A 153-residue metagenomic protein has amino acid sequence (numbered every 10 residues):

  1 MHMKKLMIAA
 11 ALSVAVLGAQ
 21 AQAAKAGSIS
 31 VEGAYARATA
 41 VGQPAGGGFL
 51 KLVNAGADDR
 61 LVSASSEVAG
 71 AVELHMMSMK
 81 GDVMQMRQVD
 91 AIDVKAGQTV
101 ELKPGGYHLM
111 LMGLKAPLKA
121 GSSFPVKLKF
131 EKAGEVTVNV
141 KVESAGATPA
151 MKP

Functional and structural regions predicted by a protein language model:
M1-I8: Bacterial N-terminal signal peptides that target proteins for export
A9-A15: Bacterial N-terminal signal peptides
V16-A21: N-terminal signal peptide c-region/cleavage motif recognized by signal peptidases
A23-P153: Compact, glycine-rich, soluble single-domain proteins
